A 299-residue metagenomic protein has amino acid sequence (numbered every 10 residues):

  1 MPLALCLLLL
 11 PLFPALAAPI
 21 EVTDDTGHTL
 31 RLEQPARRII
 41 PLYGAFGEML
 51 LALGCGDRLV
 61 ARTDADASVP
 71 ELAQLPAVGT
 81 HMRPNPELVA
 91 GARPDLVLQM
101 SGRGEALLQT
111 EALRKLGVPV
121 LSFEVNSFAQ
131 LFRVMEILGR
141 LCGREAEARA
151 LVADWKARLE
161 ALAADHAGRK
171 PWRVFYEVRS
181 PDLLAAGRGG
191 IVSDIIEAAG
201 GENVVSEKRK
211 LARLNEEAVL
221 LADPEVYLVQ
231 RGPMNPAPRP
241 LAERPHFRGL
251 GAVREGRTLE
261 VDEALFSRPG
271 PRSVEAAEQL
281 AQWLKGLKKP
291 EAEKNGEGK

Functional and structural regions predicted by a protein language model:
P2-A15: Bacterial N-terminal signal peptides
L16-R38: N-terminal hydrophobic or amphipathic helices and topogenic motifs
I20-V22, H28-T29, L96, G104-L184 (+2 more regions): Extracytoplasmic substrate-binding proteins
R38-A92, L96-E105, V204-E207: A short, structured surface patch at a secondary-structure boundary
Y43, S101-G102, V178, K208-L211 (+3 more regions): Short secondary-structure boundary segments
T63, R188-A212, R231, E260: His/Asp/Glu-enriched short active-site or ligand-binding loop at hydrolase and phosphoryl-transfer sites
P86-R93, L116, L214-D223: Short helices/loops that flank or line small-molecule/ion binding pockets
R103-K115, V226-R244: A ligand-binding cleft/hinge motif common to bilobed small-molecule-binding domains
